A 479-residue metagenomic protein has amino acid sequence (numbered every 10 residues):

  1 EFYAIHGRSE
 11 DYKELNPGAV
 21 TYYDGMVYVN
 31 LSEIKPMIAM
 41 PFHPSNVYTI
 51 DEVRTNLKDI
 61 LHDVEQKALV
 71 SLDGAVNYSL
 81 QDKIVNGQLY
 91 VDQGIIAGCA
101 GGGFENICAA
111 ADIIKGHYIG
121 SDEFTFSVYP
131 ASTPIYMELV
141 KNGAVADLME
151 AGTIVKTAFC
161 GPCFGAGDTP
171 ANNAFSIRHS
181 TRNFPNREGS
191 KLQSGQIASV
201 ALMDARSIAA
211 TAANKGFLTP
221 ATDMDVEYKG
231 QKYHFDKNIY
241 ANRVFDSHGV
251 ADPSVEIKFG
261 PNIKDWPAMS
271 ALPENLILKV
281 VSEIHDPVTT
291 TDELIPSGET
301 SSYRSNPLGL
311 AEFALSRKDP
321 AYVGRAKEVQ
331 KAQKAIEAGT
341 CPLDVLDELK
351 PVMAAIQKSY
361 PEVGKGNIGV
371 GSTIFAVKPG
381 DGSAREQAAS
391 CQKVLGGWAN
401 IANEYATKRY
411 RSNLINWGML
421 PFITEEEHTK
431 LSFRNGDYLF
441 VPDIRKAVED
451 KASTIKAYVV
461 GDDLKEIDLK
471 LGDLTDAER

Functional and structural regions predicted by a protein language model:
E1-R479: Fe-S-dependent hydro-lyases/dehydratases of central metabolism
